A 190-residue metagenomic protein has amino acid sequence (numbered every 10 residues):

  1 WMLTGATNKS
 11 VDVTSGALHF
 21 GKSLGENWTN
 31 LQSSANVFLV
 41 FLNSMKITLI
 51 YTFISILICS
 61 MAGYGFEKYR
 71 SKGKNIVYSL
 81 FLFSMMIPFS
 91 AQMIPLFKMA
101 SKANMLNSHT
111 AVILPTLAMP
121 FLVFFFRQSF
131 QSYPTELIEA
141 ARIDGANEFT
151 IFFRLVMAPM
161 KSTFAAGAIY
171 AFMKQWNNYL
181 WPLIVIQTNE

Functional and structural regions predicted by a protein language model:
W1-E190: A structural signal for multi-pass alpha-helical bundles of membrane permease subunits that mediate small-molecule
